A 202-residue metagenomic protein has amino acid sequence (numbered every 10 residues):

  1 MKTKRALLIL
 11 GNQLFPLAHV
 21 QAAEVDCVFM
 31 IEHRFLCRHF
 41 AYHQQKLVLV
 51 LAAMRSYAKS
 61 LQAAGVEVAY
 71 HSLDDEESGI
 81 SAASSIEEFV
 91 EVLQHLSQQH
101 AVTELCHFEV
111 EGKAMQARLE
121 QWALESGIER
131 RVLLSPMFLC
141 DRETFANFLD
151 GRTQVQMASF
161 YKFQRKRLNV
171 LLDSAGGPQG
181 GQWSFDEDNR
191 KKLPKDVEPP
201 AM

Functional and structural regions predicted by a protein language model:
M1-D74: N-terminal beta-strand-loop-alpha-helix module at the start of alpha/beta ligand-binding or catalytic domains
P16, C37, E77, A114 (+1 more regions): Flexible, glycine-rich phosphate/dinucleotide-binding loops and adjacent beta-alpha linkers at cofactor/substrate
V20-A23, H43-Q44, A83, E120 (+1 more regions): Surface-exposed beta-strand edges and their flanking turn/coil or helix-capping segments
V48-A52, S72, E77, S81-L93: Glycine-rich, highly charged phosphate/nucleotide-binding loops
S81, E88-M202: Beta-rich, aromatic/charged-enriched effector core domains that present basic-aromatic interfaces for binding
